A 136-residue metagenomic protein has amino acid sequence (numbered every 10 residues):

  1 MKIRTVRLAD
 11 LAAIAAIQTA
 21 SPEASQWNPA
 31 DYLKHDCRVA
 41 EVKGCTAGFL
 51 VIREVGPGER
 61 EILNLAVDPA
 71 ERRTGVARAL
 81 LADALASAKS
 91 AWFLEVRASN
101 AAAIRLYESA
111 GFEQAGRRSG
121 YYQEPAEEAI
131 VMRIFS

Functional and structural regions predicted by a protein language model:
K2-R72, R78-S87, F135-S136: Acetyl-CoA-dependent GNAT
E23-W27, F93, E127: Secondary-structure boundary/capping residues
K34, S90, E108-S109: The C-terminal cap of the DNA-recognition helix in HTH/winged-HTH DNA-binding domains, marking the helix-to-coil
D68, R72, R97-S99, E124: Residue-level recognition of the GNAT/N-acetyltransferase active site
R78, S99-I130: Conserved active-site alpha-helix within GNAT-family acetyltransferase domains
S87-A98, R118: Conserved GNAT acetyl-CoA-binding A-motif
